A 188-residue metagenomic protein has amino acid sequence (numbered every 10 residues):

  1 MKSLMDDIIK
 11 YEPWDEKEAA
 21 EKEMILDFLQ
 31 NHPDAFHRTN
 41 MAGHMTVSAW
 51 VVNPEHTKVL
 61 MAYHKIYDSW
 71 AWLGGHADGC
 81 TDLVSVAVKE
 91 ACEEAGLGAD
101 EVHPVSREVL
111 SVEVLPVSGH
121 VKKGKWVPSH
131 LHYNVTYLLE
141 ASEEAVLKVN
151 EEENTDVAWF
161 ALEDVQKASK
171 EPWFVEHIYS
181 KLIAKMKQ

Functional and structural regions predicted by a protein language model:
M1-E12: Generic N-terminal amphipathic, Lys/Arg-enriched alpha-helix
Y11-E18, G124, E171: Intrinsic-disorder/low-complexity, polar/charged segments
P13-S48: Acidic, metal-coordinating catalytic segment for phosphate/diphosphate chemistry, firing primarily on the Nudix
P33, A42, Y67, G74 (+2 more regions): Generic secondary-structure boundary/loop-capping signal
H37-W72: N-terminal strand-loop-strand
A71, A77-D78: Short, flexible micro-motifs
D78-W173: Unchanged
K170-Q188: Charged phosphate-binding loop/patch that engages nucleotide di/tri-phosphates or the phosphate backbone of nucleic
